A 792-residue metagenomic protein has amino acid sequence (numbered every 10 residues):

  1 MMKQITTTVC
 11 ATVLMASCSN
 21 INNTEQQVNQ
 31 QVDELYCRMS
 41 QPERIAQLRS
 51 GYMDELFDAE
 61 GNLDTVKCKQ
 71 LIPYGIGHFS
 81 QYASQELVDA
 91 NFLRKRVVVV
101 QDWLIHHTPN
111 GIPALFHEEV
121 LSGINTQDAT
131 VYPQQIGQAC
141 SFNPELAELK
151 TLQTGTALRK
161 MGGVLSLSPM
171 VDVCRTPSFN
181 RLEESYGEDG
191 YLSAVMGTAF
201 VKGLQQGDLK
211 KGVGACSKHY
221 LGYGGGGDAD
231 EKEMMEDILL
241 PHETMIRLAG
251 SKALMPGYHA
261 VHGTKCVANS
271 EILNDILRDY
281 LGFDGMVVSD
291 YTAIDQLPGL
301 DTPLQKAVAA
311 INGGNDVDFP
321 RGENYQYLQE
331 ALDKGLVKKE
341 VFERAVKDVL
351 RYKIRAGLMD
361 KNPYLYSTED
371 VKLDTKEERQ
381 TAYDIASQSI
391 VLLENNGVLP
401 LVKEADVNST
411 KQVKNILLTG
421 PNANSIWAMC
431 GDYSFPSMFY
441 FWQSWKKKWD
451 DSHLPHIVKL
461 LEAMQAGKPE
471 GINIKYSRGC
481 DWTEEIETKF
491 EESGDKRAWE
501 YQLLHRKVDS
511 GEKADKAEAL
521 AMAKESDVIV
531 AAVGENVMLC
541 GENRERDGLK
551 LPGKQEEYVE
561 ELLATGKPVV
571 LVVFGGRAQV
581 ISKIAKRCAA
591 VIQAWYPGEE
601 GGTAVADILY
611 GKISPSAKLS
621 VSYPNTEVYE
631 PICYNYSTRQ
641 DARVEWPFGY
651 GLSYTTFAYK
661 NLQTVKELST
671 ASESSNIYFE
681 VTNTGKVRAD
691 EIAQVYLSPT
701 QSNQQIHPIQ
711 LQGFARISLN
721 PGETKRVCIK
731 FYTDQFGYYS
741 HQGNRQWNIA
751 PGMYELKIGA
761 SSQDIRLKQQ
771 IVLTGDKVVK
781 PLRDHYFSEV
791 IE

Functional and structural regions predicted by a protein language model:
M1-Q26: Bacterial Sec-dependent N-terminal signal peptides
S17-S740, Q746-I758, S762, H785-E792: Glycoside hydrolase catalytic-domain context in secreted enzymes
D764-K780: Short beta-strand elements
